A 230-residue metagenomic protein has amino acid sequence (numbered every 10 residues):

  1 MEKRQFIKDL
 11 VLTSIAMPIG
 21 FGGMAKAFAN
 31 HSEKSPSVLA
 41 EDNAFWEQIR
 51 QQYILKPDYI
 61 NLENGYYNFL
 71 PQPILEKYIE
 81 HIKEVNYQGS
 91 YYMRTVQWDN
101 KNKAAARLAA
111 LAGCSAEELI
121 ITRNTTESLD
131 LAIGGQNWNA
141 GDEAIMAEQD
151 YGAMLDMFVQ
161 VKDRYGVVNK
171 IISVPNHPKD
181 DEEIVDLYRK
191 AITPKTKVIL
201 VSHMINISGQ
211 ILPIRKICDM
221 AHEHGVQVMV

Functional and structural regions predicted by a protein language model:
M1-E2: N-terminal secretory signal peptides
I7-V230: Pyridoxal 5′-phosphate
